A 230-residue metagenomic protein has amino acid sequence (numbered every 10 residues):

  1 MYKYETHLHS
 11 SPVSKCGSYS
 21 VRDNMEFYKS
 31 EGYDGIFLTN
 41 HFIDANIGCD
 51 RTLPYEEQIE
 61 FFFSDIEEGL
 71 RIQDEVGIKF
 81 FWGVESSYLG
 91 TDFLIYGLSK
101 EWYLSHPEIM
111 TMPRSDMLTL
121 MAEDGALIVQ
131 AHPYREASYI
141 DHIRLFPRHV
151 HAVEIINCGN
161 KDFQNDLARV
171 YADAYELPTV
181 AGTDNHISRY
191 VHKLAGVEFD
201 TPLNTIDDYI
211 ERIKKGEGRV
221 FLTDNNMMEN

Functional and structural regions predicted by a protein language model:
M1-T6, S10-S11, V21-E26, L89-S105 (+1 more regions): Charged catalytic cores and adjacent phosphate/nucleic-acid-binding surfaces used for phosphate/nucleic-acid chemistry
Y2-Y4, G35, L127: Structural motif
T6, T39, V84, A131 (+1 more regions): Active-site flanking residues adjacent to catalytic metal/cofactor-binding acidic residues
S10-S11, G35-D44: Ser/Thr-glycine-rich phosphate-binding loops at phosphate-binding pockets of nucleotides, nucleotide cofactors
P12-C16: Short N-terminal binding/cap micro-motifs at the start of the first secondary-structure element
D23-T39: Catalytic domains of carbohydrate-active enzymes, especially glycoside hydrolases
G32, F42-E154, G159-N160, I213-K214 (+2 more regions): Extended substrate/RNA-proximal surfaces in nucleic-acid metabolism proteins
